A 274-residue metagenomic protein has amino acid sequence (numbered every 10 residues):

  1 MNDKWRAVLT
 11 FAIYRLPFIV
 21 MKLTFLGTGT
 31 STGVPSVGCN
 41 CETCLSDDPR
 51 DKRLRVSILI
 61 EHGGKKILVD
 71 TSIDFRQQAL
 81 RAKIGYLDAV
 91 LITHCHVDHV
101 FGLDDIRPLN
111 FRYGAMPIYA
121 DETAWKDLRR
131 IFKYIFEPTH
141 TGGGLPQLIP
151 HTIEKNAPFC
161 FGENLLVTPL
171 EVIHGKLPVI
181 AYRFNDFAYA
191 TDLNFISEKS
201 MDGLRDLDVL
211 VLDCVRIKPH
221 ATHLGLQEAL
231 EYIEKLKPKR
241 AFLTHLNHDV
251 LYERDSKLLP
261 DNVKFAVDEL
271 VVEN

Functional and structural regions predicted by a protein language model:
M1-V20: Intrinsic disorder/low-complexity segments
N2, I13, R112, P158-C160 (+1 more regions): Intrinsically disordered, low-complexity N-terminal regions enriched in serine/proline/glycine with scattered basic
V8, R76-Q77, L177, S197-E198 (+1 more regions): Short, well-ordered alpha-helical microsegments
P17-A190, S256-E273: Binuclear metal-dependent hydrolase catalytic cores
F195-N274: Cap/insert and terminal regions of metallo-dependent hydrolase folds
